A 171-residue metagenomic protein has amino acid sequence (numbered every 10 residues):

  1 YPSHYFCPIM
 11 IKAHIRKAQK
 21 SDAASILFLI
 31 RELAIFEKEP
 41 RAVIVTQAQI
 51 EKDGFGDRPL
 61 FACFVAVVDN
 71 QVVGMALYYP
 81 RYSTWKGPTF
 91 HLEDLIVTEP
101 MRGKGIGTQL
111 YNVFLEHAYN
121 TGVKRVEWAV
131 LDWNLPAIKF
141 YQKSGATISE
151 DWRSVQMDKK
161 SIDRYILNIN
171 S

Functional and structural regions predicted by a protein language model:
H14-I26: A short beta-loop-alpha structural element at the N-terminal edge of CoA-dependent acyl/N-acetyltransferase catalytic
L27-K52: Conserved GNAT-fold acetyl-CoA-binding loop/helix
G54-V65: A short helix-loop-beta-strand connector motif used in the catalytic cores of GNAT acetyltransferases and, in some
V65, Q71-Y79: Conserved beta-strand in the GNAT
L95-R102: A short, internal acetyl-CoA/4′-phosphopantetheine-binding micro-motif in the GNAT/acyltransferase core
T108, N112, D132-E150: Conserved active-site alpha-helix within GNAT-family acetyltransferase domains
Y119-A129: Conserved GNAT acetyl-CoA-binding A-motif
W128-A137, Q156-K160: Conserved beta-strand-loop-alpha-helix junction that forms the acyl-donor binding cleft
